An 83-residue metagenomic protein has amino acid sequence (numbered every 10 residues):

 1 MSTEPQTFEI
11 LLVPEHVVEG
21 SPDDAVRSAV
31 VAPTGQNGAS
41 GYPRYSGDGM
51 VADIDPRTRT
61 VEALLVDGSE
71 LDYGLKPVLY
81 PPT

Functional and structural regions predicted by a protein language model:
M1-T83: Cysteine-centric segments in proteins
